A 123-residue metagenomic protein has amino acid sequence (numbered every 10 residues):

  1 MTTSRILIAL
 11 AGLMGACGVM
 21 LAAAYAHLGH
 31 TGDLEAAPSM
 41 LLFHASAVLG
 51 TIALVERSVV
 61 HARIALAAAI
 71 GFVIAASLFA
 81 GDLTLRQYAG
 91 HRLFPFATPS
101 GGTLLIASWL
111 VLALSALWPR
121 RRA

Functional and structural regions predicted by a protein language model:
M1-A123: Polytopic transmembrane helical bundles with strong interfacial aromatic enrichment
